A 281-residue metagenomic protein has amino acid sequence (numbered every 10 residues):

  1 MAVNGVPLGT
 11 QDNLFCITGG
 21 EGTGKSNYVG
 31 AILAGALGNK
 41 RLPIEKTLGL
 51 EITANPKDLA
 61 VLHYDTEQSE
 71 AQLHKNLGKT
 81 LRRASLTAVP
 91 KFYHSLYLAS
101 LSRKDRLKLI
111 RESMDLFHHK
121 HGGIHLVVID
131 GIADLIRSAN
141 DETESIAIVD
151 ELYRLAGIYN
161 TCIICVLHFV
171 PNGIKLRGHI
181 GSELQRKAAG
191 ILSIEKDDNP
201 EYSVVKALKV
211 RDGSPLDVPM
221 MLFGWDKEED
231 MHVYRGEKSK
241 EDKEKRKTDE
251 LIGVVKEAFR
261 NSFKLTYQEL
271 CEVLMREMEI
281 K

Functional and structural regions predicted by a protein language model:
M1-T80: The Walker A/P-loop phosphate-binding site
D12, K57-L59, G122-G123, Y159 (+1 more regions): Structured loop/turn residues at beta-strand edges in well-structured enzyme cores
C16-I17, G22, N27, L126 (+1 more regions): Phosphate-binding/switch region of NTP-binding enzymes
A31-I32, Q72-T80, L109-S113, A147-E151 (+3 more regions): Alpha-helical scaffold elements adjacent to nucleotide-binding pockets in ATP/GTP-utilizing enzyme cores
G38, D115-H119, G157: Residue-level signal for alpha-helix termini/capping positions
I44, T53-N140, D226, D249: Conserved inter-motif catalytic segment of the P-loop NTP-binding fold
D58, K120-G123, D197-K281: C-terminal regions of RecA-like/P-loop NTPase motor modules
S69, L73, R106, E144-E151 (+5 more regions): Helical mechanochemical/support elements of P-loop NTPase systems and associated helical scaffolds
